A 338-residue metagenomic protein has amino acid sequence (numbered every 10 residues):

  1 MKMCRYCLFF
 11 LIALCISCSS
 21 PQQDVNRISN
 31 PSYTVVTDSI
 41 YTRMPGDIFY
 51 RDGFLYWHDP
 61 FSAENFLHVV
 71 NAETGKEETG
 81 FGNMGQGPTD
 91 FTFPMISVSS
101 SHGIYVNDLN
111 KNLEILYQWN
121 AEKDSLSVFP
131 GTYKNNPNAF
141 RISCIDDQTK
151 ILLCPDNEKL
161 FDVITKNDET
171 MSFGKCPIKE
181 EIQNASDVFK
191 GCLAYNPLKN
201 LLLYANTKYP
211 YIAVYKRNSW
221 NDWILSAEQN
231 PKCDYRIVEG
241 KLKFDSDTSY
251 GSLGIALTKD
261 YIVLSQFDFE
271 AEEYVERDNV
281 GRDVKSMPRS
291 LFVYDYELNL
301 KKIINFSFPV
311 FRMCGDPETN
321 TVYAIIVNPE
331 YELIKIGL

Functional and structural regions predicted by a protein language model:
Q22-R43, N299: A short helix->beta-strand "capping" segment at the edge of beta-propeller domains
V36-F66, Y261-Y274: Beta-strand-rich domains and repeat architectures in extracellular enzymes and scaffolds, especially beta-propellers
R43-D47, D90-V98, N135-D146, V188-C192 (+2 more regions): Repeated scaffold domains used in trafficking and secretory/extracellular systems, primarily beta-propellers
D52-G53, S101-H102, D147-T149, L198-N200 (+2 more regions): Short coil/turn segments that connect the beta-strands within blades of beta-propeller domains
V69-N71, N279-L298: Beta-propeller blade signature
K76-N110, Y133, I182, S307-R312: Blade-loop segments of beta-propeller domains
P88-T89, P231-K243, Y296-P317: Conserved blade-ending motifs and adjacent loop-strand segments that build the rim/top face of beta-propeller domains
L264-S286, I334: Short, conserved, GDST-rich strand-edge loop motifs in beta-rich repeat architectures
